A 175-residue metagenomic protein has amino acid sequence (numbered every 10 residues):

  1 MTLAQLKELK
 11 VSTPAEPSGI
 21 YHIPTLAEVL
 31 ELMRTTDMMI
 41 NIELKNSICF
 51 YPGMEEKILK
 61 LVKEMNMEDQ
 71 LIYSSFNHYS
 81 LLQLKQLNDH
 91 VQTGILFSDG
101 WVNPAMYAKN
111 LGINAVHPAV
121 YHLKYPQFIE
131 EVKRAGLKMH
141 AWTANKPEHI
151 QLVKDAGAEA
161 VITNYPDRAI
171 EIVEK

Functional and structural regions predicted by a protein language model:
M1-S98, L111-N114, P118, K133-A135: Metal-dependent phosphodiesterase/phospholipase catalytic core, i.e., the His/Asp/Glu-rich active-site region
E16-G19, G94-K175: C-terminal active-site rim and adjoining tail of enzyme catalytic domains
